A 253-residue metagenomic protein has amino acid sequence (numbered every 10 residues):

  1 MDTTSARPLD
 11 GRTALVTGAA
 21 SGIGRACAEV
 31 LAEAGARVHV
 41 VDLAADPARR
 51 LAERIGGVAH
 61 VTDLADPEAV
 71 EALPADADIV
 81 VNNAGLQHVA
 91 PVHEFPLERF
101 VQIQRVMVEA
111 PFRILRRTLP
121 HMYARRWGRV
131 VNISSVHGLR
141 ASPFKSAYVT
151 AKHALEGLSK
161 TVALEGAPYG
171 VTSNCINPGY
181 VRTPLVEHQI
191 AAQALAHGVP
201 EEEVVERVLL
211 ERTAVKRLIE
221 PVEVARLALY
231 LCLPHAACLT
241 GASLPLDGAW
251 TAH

Functional and structural regions predicted by a protein language model:
A20-S21: Conserved glycine-rich cofactor-binding loop
P91-V92, P96-Q104, V130, L209: Substrate-binding pocket helix/loop in short-chain dehydrogenase/reductase
H93, R140-A147, P168-Y169, K216 (+1 more regions): Active-site loop immediately N-terminal to the catalytic Tyr-X3-Lys motif of short-chain dehydrogenase/reductase
F112-R113, L119, W127, V215-L246 (+1 more regions): C-terminal substrate-recognition "lid" of short-chain dehydrogenase/reductases
L115, A151, S159: Active-site helix of classical SDR
S135: Residue(s) in the substrate-gating loop at a strand-loop-helix junction that position the organic substrate next
A167, T172, L239-G241: Short, small/polar-rich loop/turn modules that mediate ligand/substrate recognition or access, typified
